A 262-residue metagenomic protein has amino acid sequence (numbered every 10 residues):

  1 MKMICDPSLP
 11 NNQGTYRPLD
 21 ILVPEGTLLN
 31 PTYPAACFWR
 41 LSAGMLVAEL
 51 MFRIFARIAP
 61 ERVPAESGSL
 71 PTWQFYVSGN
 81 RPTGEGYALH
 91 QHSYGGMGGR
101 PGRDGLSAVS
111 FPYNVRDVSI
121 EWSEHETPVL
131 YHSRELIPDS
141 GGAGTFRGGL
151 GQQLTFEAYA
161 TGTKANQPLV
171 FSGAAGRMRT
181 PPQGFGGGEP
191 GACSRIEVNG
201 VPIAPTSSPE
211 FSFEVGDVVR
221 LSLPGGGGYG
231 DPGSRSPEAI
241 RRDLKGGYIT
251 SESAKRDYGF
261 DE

Functional and structural regions predicted by a protein language model:
M1-E262: Glycine/proline-enriched, intrinsically flexible loops and inter-domain linkers
